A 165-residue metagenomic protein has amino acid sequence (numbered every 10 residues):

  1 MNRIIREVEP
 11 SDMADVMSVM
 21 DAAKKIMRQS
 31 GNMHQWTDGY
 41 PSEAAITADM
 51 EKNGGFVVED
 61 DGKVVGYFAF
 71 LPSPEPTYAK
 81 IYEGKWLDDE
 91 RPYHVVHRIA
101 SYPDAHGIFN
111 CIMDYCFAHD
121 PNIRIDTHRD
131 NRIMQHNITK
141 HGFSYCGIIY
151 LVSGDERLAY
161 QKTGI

Functional and structural regions predicted by a protein language model:
I4-V19: A short beta-loop-alpha structural element at the N-terminal edge of CoA-dependent acyl/N-acetyltransferase catalytic
K25-A44: Conserved GNAT-fold acetyl-CoA-binding loop/helix
N53-A69: Conserved beta-hairpin
A69-D104: Conserved acyl-donor/pantetheine-binding loop and adjacent beta-alpha core of acyl/acetyltransferases and related
S101-A118, H136-K140: Conserved acetyl-CoA-binding loop-helix of GNAT-fold acetyltransferases
H119-D130: Conserved GNAT acetyl-CoA-binding A-motif
D126, S144-L158: Conserved catalytic-core motifs of GNAT/GCN5-like acyltransferases
D130-G147: Conserved active-site alpha-helix within GNAT-family acetyltransferase domains
